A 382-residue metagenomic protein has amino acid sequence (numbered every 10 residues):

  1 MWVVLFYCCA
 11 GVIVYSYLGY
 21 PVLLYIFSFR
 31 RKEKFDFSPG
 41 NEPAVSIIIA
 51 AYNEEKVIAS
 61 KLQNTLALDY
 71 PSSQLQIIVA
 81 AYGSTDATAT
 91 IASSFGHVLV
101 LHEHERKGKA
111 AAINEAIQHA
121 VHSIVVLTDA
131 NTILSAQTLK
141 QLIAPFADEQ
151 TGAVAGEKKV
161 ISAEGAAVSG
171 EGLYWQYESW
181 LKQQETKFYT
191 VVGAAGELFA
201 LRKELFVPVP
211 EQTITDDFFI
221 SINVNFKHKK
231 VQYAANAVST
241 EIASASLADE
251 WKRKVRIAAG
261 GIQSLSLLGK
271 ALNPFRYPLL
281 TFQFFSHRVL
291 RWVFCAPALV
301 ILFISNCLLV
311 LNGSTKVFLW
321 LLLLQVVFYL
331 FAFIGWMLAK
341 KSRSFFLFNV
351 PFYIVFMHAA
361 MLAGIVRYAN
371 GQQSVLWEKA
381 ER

Functional and structural regions predicted by a protein language model:
M1-P39: N-terminal membrane-anchoring/stem segments of glycan-assembly enzymes
I26, R31, S38-P39, R291-Q373: Membrane-embedded multi-pass helical conduit in multi-pass membrane proteins, especially envelope-biosynthetic
K56-S60, Q74, T85-S94, Q137: Acidic helix N-cap motif at the loop->helix transition within catalytic regions of sugar-transfer enzymes
Q63-Q74: Short, acidic, metal-binding catalytic loop of nucleotide-sugar glycosyltransferases
N64, A81-A89, E105, T132: A conserved acidic beta->alpha catalytic loop
S72-I78, A89-H119, E157, G165-S169 (+2 more regions): Conserved donor nucleotide-binding strand/loop of the catalytic core
V125: Short aromatic/hydrophobic "clamp" motif used to bind/position activated sugar donors
F146-E164, V168-Y177, Q212-D216, I220-H287 (+2 more regions): Catalytic donor/gating beta->alpha subdomain of glycosyltransferases that bind UDP-sugars
